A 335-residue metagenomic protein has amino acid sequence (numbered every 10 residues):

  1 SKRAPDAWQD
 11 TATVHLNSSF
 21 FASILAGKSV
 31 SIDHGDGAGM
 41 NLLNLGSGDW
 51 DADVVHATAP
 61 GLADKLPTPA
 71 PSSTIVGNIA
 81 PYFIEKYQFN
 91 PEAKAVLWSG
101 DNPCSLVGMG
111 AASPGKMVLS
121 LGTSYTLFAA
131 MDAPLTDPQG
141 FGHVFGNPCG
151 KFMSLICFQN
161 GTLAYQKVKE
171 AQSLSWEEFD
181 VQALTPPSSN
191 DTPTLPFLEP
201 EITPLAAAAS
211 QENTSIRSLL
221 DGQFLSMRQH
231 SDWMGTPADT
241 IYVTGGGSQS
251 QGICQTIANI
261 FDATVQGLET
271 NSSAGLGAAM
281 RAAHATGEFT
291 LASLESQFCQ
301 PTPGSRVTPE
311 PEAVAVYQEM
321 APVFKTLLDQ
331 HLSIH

Functional and structural regions predicted by a protein language model:
S1-V30, N41-A52, H56-P60, G77 (+2 more regions): Active-site core segments that coordinate phosphate-bearing ligands/cofactors across diverse enzyme families
I32-D36: N-terminal entrance/gating region of PLP-dependent enzymes' catalytic architecture
A59-P71: A conserved helix-loop-beta module that forms one wall/lid of the active-site cleft in ATP-utilizing catalytic domains
